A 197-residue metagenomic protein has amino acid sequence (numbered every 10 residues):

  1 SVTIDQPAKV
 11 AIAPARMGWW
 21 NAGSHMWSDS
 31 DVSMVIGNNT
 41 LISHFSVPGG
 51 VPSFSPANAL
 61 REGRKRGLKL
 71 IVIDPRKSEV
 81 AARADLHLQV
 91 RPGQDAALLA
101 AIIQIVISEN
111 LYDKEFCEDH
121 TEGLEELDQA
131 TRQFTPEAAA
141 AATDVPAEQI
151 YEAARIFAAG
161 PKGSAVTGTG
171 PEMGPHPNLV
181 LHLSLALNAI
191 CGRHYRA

Functional and structural regions predicted by a protein language model:
S1-R196: Cofactor-pocket helix-loop regions in the catalytic cores of large enzyme subunits
